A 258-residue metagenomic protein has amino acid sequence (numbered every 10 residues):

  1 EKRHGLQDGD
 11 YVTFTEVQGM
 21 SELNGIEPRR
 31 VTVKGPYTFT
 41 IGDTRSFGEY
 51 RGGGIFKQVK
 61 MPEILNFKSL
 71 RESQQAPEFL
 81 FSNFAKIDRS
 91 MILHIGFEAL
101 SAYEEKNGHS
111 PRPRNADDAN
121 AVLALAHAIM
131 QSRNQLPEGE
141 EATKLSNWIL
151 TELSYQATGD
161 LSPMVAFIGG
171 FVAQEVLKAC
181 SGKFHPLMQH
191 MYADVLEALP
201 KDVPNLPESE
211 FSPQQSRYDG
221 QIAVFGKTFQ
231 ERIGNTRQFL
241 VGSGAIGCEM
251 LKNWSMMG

Functional and structural regions predicted by a protein language model:
E1-D88: Small/polar beta-strand repeat architecture
P62, N66, R71-S82, S90 (+4 more regions): N-terminal charged helix/coil linker that caps or initiates catalytic domains
D88-S146: Long, low-complexity, polar/charged, intrinsically disordered or flexibly structured peripheral segments
Y155-M164: A short glycine/serine-rich beta->alpha loop
G169-H185: Internal hydrophobic alpha-helix adjacent to the cofactor/substrate pocket in enzyme cavities
V241-G242: Conserved N-terminal Rossmann-fold NAD(P)-binding element of oxidoreductases
I246-G247: Hydrophobic/small residue at the entry helix of a nucleotide-binding pocket
M250-L251: Hydrophobic residues within alpha-helices that form the first helical element adjacent to the glycine-rich loop
